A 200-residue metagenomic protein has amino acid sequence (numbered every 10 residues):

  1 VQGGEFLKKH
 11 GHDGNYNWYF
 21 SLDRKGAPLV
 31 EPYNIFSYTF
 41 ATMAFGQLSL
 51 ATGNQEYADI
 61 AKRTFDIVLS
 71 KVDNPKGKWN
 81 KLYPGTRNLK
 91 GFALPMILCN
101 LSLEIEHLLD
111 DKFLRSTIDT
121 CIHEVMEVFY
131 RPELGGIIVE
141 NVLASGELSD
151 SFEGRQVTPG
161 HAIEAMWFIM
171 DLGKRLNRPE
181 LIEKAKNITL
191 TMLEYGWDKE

Functional and structural regions predicted by a protein language model:
V1-E200: Glycan-recognition and catalytic cores of secretory/periplasmic carbohydrate-active enzymes
